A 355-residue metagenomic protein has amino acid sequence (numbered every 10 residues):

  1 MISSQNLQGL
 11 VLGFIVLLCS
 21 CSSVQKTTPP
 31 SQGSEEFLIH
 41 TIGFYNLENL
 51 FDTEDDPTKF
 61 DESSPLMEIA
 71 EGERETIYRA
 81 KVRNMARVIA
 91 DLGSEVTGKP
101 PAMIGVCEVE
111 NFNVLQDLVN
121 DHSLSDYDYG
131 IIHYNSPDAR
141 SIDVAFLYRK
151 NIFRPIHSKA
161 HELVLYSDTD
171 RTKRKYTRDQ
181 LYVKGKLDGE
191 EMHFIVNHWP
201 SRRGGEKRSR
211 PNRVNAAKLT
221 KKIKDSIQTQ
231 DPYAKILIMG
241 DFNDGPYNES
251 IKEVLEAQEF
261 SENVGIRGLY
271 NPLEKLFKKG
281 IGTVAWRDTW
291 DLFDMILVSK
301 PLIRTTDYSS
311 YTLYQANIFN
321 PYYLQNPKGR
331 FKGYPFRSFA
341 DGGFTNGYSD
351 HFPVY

Functional and structural regions predicted by a protein language model:
M1-Q32: Bacterial Sec-dependent N-terminal signal peptides
C21-H122, D128, I132-V144, L324-K332 (+2 more regions): N-terminal, active-site-proximal structural segment of metallo-dependent hydrolase catalytic domains
S23-Q32, S226-I236, D244-Y355: Metal-dependent phosphoester-hydrolase catalytic domains
T41-N49, A70, H157-K159, E191-S201: Active-site-proximal beta-strand elements of phosphoester/diester hydrolases
Y45-L47, E73-R74, Y78-K81, M85 (+7 more regions): Active-site beta-strand/loop signature of hydrolases that rely on acidic residues for catalysis
T53, N113-Q116, R140-D143, R203-E206 (+2 more regions): Extracytoplasmic/secreted cell-surface and envelope-processing proteins
M103, V109-E191, W199: Structured beta-strand-rich core segments of catalytic domains in phosphoester-bond hydrolases
H133, L181-L276: Extracytoplasmic, non-cytosolic globular domains
